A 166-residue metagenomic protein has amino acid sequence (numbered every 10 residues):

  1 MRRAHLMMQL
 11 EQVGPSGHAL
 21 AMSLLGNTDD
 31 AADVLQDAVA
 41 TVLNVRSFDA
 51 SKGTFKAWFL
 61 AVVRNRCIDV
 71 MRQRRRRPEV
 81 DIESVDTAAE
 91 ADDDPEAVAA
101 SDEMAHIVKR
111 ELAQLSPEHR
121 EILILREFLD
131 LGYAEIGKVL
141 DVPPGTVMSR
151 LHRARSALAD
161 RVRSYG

Functional and structural regions predicted by a protein language model:
M1-A19, D29-A32, L43: A short, charge-rich alpha-helical start-of-domain segment used by transcription regulators
G17, A21, R46, F59 (+1 more regions): Hydrophobic-face residues of short alpha-helical interaction/recognition segments
D33-A40, G53-N65: Structural recognition of an alpha-helix C-terminal capping motif at a helix-to-coil junction
D37-T54, Q73-R75: Sigma70-family region 2
A61-I82, S101, S164: Arg/Lys-rich amphipathic alpha helix in sigma70-family domain 2
I68, A134, L140-S164: DNA-recognition helix of helix-turn-helix
R77-A105, G132: Internal acidic/polar
I122-R126: A short pre-motif secondary-structure segment
